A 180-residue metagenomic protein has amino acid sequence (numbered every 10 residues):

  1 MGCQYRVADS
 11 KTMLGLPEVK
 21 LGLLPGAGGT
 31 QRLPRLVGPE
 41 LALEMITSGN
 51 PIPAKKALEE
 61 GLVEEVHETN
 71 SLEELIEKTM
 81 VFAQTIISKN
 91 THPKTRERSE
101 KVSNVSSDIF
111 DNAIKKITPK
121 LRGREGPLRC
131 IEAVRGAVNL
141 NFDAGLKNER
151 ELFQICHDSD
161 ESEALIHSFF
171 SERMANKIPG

Functional and structural regions predicted by a protein language model:
M1-L21, P25, P53: Glycine-rich beta-to-alpha active-site loop
M1-Y5, E40-L152, I166, F170-G180: Amphipathic alpha-helical segments at domain termini/boundaries
K20-L24, V37, N70: Alpha-helix capping and helix-loop boundary segments enriched in small/acidic/polar residues
T30-E40: Hydrophobic, secondary-structure "cap" segments at the distal end of domains
S159-D160: Amphipathic alpha-helical
